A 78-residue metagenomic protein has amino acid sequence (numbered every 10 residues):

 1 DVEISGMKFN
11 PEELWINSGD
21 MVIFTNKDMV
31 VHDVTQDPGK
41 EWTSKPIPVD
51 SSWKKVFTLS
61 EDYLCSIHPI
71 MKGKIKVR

Functional and structural regions predicted by a protein language model:
D1-R78: Extracytoplasmic copper-binding redox domains, predominantly the cupredoxin/blue-copper superfamily
